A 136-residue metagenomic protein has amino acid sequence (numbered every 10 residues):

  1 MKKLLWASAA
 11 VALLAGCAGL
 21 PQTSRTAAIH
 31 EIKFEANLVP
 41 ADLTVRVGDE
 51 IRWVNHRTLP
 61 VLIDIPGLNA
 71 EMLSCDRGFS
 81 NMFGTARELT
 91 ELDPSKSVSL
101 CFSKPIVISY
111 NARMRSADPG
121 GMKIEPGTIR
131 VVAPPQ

Functional and structural regions predicted by a protein language model:
K2-S8: Sec-dependent signal peptide recognition, specifically the positively charged N-region followed immediately by
Q22-E50: N-terminal edge beta-strand
V54-R57: Asparagine-centered strand-capping/turn motif at beta-strand->loop junctions
L59-L68: Short, Lys/Arg- and Gly-enriched loop/turn segments at beta-strand edges
N69-R77: Short aromatic-acidic-glycine turn motif
G84-Q136: Extracellular/periplasmic metallocenter environments
